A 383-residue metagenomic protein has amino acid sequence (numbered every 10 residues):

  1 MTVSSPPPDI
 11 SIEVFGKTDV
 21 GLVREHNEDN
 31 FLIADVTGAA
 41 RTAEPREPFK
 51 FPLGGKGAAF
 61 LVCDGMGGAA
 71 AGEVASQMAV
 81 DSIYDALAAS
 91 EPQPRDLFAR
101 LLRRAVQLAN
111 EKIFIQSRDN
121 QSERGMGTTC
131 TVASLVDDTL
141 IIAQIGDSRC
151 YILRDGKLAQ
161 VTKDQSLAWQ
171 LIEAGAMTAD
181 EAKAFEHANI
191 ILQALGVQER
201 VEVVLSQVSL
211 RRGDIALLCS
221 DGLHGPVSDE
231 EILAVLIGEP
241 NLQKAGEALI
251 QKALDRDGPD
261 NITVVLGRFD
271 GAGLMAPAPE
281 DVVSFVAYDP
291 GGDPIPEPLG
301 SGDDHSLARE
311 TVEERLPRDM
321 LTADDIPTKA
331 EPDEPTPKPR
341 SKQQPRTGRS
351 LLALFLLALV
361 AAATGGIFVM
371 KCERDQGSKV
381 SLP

Functional and structural regions predicted by a protein language model:
M1-P383: PP2C/PPM-type serine/threonine phosphatase catalytic domain
